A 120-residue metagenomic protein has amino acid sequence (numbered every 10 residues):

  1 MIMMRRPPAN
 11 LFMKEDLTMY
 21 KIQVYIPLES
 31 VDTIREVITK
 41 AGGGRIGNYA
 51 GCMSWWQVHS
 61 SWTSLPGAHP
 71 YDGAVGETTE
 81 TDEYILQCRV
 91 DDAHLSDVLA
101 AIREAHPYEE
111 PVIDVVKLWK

Functional and structural regions predicted by a protein language model:
M1-K120: Hydrophobic structural segments
